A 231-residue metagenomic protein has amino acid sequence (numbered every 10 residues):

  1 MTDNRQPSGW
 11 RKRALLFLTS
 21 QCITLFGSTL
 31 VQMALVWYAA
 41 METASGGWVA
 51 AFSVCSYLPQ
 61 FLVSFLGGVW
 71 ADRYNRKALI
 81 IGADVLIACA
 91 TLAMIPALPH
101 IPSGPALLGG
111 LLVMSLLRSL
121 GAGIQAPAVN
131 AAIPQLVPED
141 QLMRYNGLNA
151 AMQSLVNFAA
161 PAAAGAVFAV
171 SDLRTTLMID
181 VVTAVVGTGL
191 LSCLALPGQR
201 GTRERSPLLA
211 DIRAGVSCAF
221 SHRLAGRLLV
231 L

Functional and structural regions predicted by a protein language model:
M1-L231: Alpha-helical transmembrane-bundle signature of multi-pass membrane transport and export proteins
